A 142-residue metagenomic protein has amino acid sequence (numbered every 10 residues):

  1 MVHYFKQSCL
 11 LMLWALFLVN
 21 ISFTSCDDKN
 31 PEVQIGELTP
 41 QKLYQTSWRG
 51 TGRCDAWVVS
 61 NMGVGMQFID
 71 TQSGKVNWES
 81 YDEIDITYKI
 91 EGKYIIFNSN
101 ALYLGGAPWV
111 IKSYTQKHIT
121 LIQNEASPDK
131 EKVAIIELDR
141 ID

Functional and structural regions predicted by a protein language model:
M1-M12: Bacterial N-terminal signal peptides that target proteins for export
V2, V19-Y44, D142: Bacterial Sec-dependent N-terminal signal peptides
F23, D28, K89-Y94, E125-D142: Edge beta-strand at a domain terminus
G36-V58, I90, L138: Tryptophan-anchored aromatic micro-motifs
T51, N77, F97-N98, I122-N124: Beta-strand residues in well-ordered beta-sheet regions across diverse protein folds
A56-L102: N-terminal glycine/threonine-rich, aromatic-flanked beta-hairpin/loop signature
E91-K93, S113-I119: Ser/Thr- and Asn-enriched, surface-exposed coil loops between beta-strands
S99-K112: Acidic, glycine-rich flexible loop segments
